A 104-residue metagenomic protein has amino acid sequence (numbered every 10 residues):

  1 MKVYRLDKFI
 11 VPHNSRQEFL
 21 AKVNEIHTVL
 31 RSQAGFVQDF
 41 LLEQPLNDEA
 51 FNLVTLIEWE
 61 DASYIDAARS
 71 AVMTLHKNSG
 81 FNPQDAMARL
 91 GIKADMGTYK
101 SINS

Functional and structural regions predicted by a protein language model:
M1-K2, S104: Absolute protein N-terminus
K2-I10, L41-V72: Short, well-ordered beta-strand segments in beta-rich or mixed alpha/beta enzyme and ligand-binding folds
I10-L20: Short, surface-exposed ligand-recognition loops at beta-strand->loop->(often short) alpha-helix junctions that present
N24, Q38-L41: Short structured motifs
L30-V37, E58-D95, I102: An amphipathic, aromatic/His-enriched active-site/gating alpha helix that lines ligand/cofactor pockets
E43, T98-K100: A general secondary-structure junction signal
